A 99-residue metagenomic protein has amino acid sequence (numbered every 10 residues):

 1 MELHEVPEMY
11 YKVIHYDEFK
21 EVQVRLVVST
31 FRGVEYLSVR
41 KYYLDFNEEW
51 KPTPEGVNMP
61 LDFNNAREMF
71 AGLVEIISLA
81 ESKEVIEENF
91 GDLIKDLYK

Functional and structural regions predicted by a protein language model:
M1-F19: Negatively charged, low-complexity tracts enriched in Asp/Glu with abundant Ser/Thr
P7, I14-H15, V28, E75-I77: N-terminal non-cleavable signal-anchor helices
E8-M9, I14, V34, R40-K41 (+1 more regions): Intrinsically disordered, low-complexity segments enriched in small/polar residues
K12, K20, R32-V34, N65-R67: A generic structural micro-environment signature that highlights single residues at secondary-structure boundaries
Y16, G33, M59-L61: Generic structural "secondary-structure junction" signal
Q23-V57: A short, structured beta-strand/loop element
T53-K99: Mixed-charge, Lys/Arg-enriched low-complexity segments
